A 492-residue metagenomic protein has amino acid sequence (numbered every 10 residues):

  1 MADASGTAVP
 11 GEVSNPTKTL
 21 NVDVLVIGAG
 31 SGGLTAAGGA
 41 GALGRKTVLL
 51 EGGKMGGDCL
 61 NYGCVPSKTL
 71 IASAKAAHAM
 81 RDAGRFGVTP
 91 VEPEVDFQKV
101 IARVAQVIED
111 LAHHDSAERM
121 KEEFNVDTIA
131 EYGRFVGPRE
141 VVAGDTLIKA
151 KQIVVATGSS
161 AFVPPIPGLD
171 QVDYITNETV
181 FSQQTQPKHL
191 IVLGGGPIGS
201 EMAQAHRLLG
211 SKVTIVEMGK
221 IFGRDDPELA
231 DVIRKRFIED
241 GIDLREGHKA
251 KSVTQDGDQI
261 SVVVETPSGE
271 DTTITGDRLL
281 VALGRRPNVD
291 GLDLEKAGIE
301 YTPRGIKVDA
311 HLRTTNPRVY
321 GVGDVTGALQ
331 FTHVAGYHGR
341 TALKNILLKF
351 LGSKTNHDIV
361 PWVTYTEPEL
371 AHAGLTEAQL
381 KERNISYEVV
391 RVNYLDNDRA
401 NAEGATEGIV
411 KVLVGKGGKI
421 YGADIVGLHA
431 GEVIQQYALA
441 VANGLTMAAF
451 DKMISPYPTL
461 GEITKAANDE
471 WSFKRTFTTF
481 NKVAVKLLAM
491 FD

Functional and structural regions predicted by a protein language model:
A2-V22, G38-R45, L50-Q186, G219-G223 (+5 more regions): Glycine-rich flavin
G6, C64, T157-K212, V216 (+2 more regions): Glycine-rich dinucleotide-binding loop and its adjacent helix/turn
P16-G30, Q186-G196: Beta1/beta-strand and adjacent pyrophosphate-binding region of the FAD-binding site in flavoprotein oxidoreductases
L25-I27, G133, I148-G158, V192-L193 (+3 more regions): Short hydrophobic core segments
I27-G32, A36-G53, V65, T69-A76 (+2 more regions): Flexible, glycine-rich terminal cap/loop adjacent to redox cofactors in electron-transfer oxidoreductases
D170-Q186, T273-K349, Q436-A438, D451: FAD-site-proximal beta/loop scaffold in flavoenzymes
E228-V232, V322-Q379, Y457-T479: A conserved FAD-binding loop/helix module that cradles the flavin
